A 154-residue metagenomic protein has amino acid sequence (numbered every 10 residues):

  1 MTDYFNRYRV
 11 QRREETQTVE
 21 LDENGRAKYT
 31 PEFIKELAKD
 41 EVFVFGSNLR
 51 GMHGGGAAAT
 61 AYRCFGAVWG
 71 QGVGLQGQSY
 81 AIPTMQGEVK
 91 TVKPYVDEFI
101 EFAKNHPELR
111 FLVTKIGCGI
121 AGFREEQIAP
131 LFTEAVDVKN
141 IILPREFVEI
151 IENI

Functional and structural regions predicted by a protein language model:
M1-I154: Macrodomain-like recognition of ADP-ribose-binding/processing modules
